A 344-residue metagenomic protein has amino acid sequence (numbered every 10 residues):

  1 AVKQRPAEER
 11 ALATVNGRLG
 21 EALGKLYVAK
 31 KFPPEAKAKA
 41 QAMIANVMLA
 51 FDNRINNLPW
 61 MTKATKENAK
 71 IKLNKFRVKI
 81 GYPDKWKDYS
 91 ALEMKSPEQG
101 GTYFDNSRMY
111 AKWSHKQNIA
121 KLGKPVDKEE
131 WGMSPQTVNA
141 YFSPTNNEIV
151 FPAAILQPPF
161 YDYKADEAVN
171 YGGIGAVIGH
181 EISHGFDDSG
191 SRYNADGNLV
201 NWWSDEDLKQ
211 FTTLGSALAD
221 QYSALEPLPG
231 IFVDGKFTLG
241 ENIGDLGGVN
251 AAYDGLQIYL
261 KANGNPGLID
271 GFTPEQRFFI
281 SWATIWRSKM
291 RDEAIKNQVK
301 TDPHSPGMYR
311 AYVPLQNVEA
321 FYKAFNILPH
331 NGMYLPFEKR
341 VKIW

Functional and structural regions predicted by a protein language model:
A1, L12, L19: Conserved functional hotspot residues or short segments at active or partner-binding sites across diverse domains
A1-V2, A7: Catalytic nucleotidyl-transfer cores of nucleotide-processing enzymes
R5, G17-G20, G24-W344: Intrinsically disordered, low-complexity linker/terminal regions across diverse proteins
